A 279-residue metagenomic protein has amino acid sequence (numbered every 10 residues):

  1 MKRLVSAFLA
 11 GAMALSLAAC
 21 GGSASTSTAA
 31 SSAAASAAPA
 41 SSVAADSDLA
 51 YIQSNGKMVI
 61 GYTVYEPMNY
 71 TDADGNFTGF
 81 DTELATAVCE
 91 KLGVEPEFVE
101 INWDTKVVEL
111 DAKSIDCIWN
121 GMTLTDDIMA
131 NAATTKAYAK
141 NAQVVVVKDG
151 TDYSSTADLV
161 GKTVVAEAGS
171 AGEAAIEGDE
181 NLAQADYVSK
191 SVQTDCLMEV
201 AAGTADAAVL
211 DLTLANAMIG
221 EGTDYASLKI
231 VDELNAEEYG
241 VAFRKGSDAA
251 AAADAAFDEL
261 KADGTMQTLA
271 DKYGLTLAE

Functional and structural regions predicted by a protein language model:
L17-A35: Bacterial lipoprotein signal-peptidase II cleavage site
S42-G121: Extracytoplasmic small-molecule ligand-binding "clamshell" domains of the periplasmic binding protein/Venus flytrap
A44, S54, A171-S191, A226-I230 (+1 more regions): Ligand-binding clefts/hinges and TM-proximal coupling segments of bilobed small-molecule sensing domains
T82-K91, T163, S170, N216 (+1 more regions): Extended ligand-binding regions for polar small-molecule ligands
E90-K91, V99-E100, D104-I118, N131-A133 (+3 more regions): Short helices/loops that flank or line small-molecule/ion binding pockets
M122-M129, A175-G178, A201-A202, D206-N235: A ligand-binding cleft/hinge motif common to bilobed small-molecule-binding domains
K140-V147, L212, N216, G220-D258 (+1 more regions): Periplasmic-binding protein-like
V147-V164: Flexible hinge/capping segments at coil-to-helix
